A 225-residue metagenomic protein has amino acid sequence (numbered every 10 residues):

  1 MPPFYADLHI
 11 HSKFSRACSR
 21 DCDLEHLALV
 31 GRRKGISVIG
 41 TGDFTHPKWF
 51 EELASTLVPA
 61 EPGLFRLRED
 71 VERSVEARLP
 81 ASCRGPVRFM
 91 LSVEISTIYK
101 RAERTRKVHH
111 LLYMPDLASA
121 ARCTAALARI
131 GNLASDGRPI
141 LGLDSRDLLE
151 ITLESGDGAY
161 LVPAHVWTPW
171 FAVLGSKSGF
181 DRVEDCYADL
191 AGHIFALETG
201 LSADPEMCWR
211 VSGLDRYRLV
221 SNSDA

Functional and structural regions predicted by a protein language model:
M1-S12: Replace "His-x-His-based motif
P2-P3, E51-F195: Extended substrate/RNA-proximal surfaces in nucleic-acid metabolism proteins
D7-L8, I39-D43, M90-V93, V162-A164 (+2 more regions): Active-site neighborhood of phospho(di)ester-bond hydrolases with catalytic His/Asp-centered motifs
I10-D23, P139, V173: Active-site mouth loops of central-metabolism enzymes
K13-S15, T41-F50, I98, S119 (+3 more regions): Active-site environment of divalent metal-dependent phosphoester hydrolases
S19-G31, E184-C186, C208: Short, acidic/polar
L29-F50, Y160-V162: Divalent metal-dependent hydrolysis catalytic cores, especially in the metallo-beta-lactamase
R32-R33, S55-P59, D189, W209-L219: Short, surface-exposed basic-aromatic patches at helix termini and helix-loop junctions that form
